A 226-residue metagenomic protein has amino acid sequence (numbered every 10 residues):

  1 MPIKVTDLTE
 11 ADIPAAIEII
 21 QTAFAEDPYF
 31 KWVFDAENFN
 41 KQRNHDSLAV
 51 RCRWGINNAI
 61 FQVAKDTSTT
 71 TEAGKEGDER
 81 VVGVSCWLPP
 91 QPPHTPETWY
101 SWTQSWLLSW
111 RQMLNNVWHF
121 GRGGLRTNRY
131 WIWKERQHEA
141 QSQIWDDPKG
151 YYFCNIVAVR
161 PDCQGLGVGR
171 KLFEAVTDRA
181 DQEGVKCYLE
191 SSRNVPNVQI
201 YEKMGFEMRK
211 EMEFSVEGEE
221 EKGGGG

Functional and structural regions predicted by a protein language model:
K4-E18: A short beta-loop-alpha structural element at the N-terminal edge of CoA-dependent acyl/N-acetyltransferase catalytic
E18-N38: Helix-loop element at the rim of GNAT/NAT acetyltransferase active sites that forms part of the acceptor-substrate
R43-V63, T67-A73, N128, K149-G150: A short helix-loop-beta-strand connector motif used in the catalytic cores of GNAT acetyltransferases and, in some
K75-D78, C86-A158, S215-G224: Conserved acyl-donor/pantetheine-binding loop and adjacent beta-alpha core of acyl/acetyltransferases and related
G150-Y152, A180-S192: Conserved GNAT acetyl-CoA-binding A-motif
N155-Q164, L189-V198, E211-E220: Conserved beta-strand-loop-alpha-helix junction that forms the acyl-donor binding cleft
V159, G165-D178: Conserved acetyl-CoA-binding loop-helix of GNAT-fold acetyltransferases
R170, R179-Q182, R193-E211, S215: Conserved active-site alpha-helix within GNAT-family acetyltransferase domains
